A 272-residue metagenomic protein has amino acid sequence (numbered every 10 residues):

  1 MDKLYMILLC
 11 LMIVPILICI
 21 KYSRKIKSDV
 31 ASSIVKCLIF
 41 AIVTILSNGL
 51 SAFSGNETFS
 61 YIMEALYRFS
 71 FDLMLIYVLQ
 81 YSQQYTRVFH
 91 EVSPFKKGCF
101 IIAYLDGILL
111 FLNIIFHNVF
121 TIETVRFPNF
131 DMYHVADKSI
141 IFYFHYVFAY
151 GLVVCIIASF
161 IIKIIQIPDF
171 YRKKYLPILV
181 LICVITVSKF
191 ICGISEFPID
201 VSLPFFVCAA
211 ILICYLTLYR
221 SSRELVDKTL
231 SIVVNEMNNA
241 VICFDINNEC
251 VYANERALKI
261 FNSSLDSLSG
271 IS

Functional and structural regions predicted by a protein language model:
M1-L11, L112-S159, K189-S202: Extracellular-loop-to-transmembrane junctions of the mid-late helices
M1-V14, S28-I115, Y143-Y150, D200-V207: Individual alpha-helical transmembrane segments in multi-pass integral membrane proteins
D2, R24, I164-I232: Interfacial "cap-and-anchor" motif at the non-cytosolic start of specific transmembrane alpha-helices
L11-S23: N-terminal signal-anchor/start-transfer transmembrane helix
S23-S47, K96-I101, A136-G193: Alpha-helical transmembrane segments of multi-pass integral membrane proteins
G55-F59, K96, L105-D106, H117-I140 (+2 more regions): Extracytoplasmic/periplasmic ligand-binding sensor domains of two-pass membrane signal-transduction receptors
R223-A257: Sensory modules in modular signal-transduction proteins
A257-S269: PAS/PAS-like sensory domain cap-loop motif
